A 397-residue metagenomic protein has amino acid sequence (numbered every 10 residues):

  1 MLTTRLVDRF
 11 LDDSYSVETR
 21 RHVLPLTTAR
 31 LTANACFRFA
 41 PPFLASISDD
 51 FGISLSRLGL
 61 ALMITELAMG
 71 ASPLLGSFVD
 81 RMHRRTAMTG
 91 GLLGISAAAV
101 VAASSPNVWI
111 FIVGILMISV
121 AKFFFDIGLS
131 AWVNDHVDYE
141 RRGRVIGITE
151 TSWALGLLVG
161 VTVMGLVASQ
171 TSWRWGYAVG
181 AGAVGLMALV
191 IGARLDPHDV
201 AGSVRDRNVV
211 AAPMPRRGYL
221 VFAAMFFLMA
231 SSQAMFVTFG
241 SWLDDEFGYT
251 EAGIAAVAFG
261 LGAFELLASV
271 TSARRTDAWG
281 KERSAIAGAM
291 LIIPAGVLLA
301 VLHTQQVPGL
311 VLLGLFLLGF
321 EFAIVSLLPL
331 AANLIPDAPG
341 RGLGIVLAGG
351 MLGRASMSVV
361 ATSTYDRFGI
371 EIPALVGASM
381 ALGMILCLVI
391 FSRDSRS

Functional and structural regions predicted by a protein language model:
P41, Y219-F259: Extracytoplasmic gate region of multi-pass secondary transporters
M63-G76, F259-A268: Central cavity-lining transmembrane alpha-helices of secondary-active solute carriers, predominantly the Major
A71-P106: Conserved MFS/SLC helix-loop-helix module at the cytosolic interface between two early adjacent transmembrane helices
S72-H83, A268-G280, Y365: Helix-to-loop junctions at the C-terminal end of transmembrane segments in multipass secondary transporters
L116-T151: Cytoplasmic helix-loop-helix junction between adjacent transmembrane helices in 12-TM secondary transporters
T149-A193: Helix-loop-helix hairpin linking two adjacent transmembrane segments in secondary transporters
E282-L327: C-terminal transmembrane helical hairpin of 12-TM major facilitator-type secondary transporters
D337-R367: A late C-terminal transmembrane helix in Major Facilitator Superfamily
